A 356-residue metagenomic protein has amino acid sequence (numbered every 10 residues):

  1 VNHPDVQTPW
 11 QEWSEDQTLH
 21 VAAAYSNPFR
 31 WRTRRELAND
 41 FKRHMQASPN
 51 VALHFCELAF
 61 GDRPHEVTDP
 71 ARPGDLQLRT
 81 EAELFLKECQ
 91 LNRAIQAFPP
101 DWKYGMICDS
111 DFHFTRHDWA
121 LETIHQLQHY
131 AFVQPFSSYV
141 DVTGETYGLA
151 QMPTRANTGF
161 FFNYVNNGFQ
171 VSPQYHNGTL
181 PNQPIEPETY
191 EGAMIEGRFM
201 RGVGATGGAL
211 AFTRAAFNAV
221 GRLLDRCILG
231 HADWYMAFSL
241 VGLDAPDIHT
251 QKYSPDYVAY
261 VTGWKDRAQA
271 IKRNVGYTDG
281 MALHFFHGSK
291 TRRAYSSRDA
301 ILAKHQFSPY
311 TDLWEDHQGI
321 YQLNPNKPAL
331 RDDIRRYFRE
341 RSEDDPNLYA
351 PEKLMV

Functional and structural regions predicted by a protein language model:
V1-H20, N27-F41, R226-V356: C-terminal catalytic/acceptor-binding lobe
D16-H20, K42-C56, P73-G74, K103: Short loop->beta transition adjacent to catalytic acidic/histidine clusters or analogous donor-positioning motifs
Y25-R30, L37-A38, H44-P49, C56-T68 (+1 more regions): A conserved acidic beta->alpha catalytic loop
C56, V133-S138, T278, F285: Short glycine/serine/threonine-enriched helix-capping/active-site loop that flanks the nucleotide-sugar donor pocket
E57-W102: Active-site-proximal specificity loops/subdomain of glycosyltransferases
D101-T115: Short beta-strand-to-loop acidic/aromatic patch adjacent to the donor-nucleotide binding site
W102, H129-F132, R273: Short, high-confidence coil segments that cap the C-terminus of an alpha-helix and link into the following beta-strand
T115-G242: Conserved catalytic core of nucleotide-sugar-dependent glycosyltransferases
